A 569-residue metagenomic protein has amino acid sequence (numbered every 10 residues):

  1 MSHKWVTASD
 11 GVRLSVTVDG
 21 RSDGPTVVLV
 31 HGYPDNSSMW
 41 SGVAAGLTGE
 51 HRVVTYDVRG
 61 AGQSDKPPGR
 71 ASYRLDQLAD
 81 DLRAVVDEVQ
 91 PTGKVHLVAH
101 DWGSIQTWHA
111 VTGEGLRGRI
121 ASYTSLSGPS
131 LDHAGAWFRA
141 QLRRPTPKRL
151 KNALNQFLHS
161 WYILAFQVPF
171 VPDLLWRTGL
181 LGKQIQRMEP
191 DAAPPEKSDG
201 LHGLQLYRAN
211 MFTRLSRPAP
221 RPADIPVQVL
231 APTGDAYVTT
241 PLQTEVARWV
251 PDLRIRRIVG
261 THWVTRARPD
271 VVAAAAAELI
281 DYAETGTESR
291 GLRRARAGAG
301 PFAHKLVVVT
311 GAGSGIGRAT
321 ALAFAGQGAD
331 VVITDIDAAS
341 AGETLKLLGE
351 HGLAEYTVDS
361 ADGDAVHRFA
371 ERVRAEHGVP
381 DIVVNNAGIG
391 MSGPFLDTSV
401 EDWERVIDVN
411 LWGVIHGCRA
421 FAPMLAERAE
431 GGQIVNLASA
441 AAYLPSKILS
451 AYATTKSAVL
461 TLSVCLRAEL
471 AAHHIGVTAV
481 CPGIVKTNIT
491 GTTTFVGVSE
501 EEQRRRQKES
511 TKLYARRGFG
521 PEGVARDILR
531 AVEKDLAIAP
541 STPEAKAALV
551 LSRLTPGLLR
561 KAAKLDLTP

Functional and structural regions predicted by a protein language model:
D19-Q63: Conserved HGGG/HGGXW glycine-rich cap/lid loop of the alpha/beta-hydrolase fold
W40, P394-F395, D402-E404: Substrate-binding pocket helix/loop in short-chain dehydrogenase/reductase
V54, A61-V98, S104-T244, W249-D252 (+1 more regions): Flexible "cap/lid" subdomain of the alpha/beta-hydrolase fold that forms the substrate-access gate
G313-S314: Conserved glycine-rich cofactor-binding loop
C418, T455: Active-site helix of classical SDR
S439: Residue(s) in the substrate-gating loop at a strand-loop-helix junction that position the organic substrate next
A472-P543: SDR active-site lid
